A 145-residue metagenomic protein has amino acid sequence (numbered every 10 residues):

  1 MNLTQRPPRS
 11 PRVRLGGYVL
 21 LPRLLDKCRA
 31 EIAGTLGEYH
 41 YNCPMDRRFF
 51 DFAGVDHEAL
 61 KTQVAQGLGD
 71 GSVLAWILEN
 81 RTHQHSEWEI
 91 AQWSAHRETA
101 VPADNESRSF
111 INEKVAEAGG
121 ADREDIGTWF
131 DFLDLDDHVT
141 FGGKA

Functional and structural regions predicted by a protein language model:
N2-H40, E89, W93-A145: Polar/charged low-complexity regulatory segments
Q5, Q63-Q66, Q84, Q92: Residue-identity detector for glutamine
T35-L78: Amphipathic alpha-helical packing elements
A53-H57, H85, V101, G119: Short alpha-helix boundary/capping elements
D56, G69-D70, S86, D125-T128: A diffuse structural propensity rather than consistent per-protein peaks
G67-G71, H83-Q84, T99, E117: A short structural micro-motif
D70-E79, H83-W93: Mature extracellular/secreted ectodomains of secretory-pathway proteins
